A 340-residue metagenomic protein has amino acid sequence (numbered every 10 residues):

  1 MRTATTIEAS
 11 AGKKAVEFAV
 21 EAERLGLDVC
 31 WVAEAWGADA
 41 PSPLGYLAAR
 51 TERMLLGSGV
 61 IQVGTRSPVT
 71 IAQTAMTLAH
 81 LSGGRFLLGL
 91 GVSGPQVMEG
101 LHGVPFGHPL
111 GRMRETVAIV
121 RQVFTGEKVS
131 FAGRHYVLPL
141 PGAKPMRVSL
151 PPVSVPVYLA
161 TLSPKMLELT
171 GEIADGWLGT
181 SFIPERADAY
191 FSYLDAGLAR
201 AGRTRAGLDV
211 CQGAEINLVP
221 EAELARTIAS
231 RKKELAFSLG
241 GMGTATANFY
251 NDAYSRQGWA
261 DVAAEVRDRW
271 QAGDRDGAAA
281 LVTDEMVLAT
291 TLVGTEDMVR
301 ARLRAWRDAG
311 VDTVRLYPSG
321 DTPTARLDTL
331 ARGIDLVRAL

Functional and structural regions predicted by a protein language model:
M1-L340: Active-site-adjacent structural elements that line small-molecule/cofactor binding pockets in enzymes
